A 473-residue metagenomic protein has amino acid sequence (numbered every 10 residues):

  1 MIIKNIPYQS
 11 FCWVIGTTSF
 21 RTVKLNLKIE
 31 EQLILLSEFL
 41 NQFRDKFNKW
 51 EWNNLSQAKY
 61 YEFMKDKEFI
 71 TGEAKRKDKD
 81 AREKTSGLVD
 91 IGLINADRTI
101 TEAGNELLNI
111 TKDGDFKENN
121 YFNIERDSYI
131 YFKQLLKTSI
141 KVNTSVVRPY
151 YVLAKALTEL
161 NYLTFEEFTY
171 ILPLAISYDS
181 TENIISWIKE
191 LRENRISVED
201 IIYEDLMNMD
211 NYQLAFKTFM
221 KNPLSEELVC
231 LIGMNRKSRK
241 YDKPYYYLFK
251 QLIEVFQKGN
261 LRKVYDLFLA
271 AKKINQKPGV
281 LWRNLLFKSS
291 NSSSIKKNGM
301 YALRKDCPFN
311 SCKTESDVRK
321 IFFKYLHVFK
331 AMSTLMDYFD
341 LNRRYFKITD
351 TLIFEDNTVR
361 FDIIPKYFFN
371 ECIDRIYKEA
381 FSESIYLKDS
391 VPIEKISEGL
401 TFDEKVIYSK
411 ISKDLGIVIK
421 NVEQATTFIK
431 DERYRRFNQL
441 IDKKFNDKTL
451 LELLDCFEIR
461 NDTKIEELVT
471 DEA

Functional and structural regions predicted by a protein language model:
M1-C456: Donor-sugar nucleotide-binding helix/loop cap in glycosyltransferases
E452-E472: Acidic-basic catalytic patches of nuclease active cores, encompassing PD-(D/E)XK and other metal-cofactor nuclease
